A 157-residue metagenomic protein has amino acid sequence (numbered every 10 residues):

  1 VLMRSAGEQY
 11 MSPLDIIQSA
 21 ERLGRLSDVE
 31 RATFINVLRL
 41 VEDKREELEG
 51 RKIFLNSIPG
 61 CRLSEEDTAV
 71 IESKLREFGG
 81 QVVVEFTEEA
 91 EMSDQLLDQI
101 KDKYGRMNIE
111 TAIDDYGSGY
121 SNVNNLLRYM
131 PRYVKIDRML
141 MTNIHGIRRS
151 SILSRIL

Functional and structural regions predicted by a protein language model:
V1-Q18, V37: A short, well-structured catalytic beta-strand-centered motif of the EAL phosphodiesterase domain for c-di-GMP
R4-Q9, C61, A90, H145: Catalytic strand-loop-helix junctions within cyclic-nucleotide turnover domains
S12-P13, E66-T68, L96-L97, N122-N125 (+1 more regions): Residues at alpha-helix caps and immediate loop-helix transition turns in enzyme cores, especially N- and C-cap
D15, S19, N36, E42 (+3 more regions): Cyclic nucleotide signaling catalytic output domains
A20-G24: A conserved signal-transducing helical linker
R25-Q99: Catalytic core of bacterial c-di-GMP phosphodiesterases, primarily the EAL and HD-GYP domains, capturing alpha-helical
S73-I144: The catalytic core of metal-dependent phosphodiesterases that act on cyclic dinucleotides
L153-L157: Alpha-helix-loop-beta-strand connector modules within alpha/beta enzyme cores
